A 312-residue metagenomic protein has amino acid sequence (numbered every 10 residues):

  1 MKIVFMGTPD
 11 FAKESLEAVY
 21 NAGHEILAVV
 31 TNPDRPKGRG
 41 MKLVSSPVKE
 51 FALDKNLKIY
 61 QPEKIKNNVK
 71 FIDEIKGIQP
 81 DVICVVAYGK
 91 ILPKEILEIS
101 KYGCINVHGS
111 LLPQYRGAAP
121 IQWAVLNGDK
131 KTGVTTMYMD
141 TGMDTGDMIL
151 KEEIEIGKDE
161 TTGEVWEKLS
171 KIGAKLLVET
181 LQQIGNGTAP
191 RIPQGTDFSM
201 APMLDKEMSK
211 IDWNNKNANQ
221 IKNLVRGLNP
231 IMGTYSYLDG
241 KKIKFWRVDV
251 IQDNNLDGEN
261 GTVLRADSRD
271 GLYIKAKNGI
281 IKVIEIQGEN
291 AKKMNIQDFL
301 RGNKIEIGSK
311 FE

Functional and structural regions predicted by a protein language model:
M1-M232, K241, G279-K282, G288 (+1 more regions): One-carbon transfer enzymes
K222-E312: C-terminal active-site/capping subdomain that shapes the small-molecule cofactor and substrate pocket of enzyme
